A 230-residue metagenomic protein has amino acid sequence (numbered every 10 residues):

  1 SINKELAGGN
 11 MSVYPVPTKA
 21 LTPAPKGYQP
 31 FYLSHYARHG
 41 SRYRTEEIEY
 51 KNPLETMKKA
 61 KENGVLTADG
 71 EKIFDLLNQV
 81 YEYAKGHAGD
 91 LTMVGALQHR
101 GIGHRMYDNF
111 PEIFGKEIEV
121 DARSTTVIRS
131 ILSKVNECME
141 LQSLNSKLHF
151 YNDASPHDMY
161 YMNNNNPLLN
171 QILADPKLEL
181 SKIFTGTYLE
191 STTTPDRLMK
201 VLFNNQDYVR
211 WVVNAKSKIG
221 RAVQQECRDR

Functional and structural regions predicted by a protein language model:
S1-E119, V127-R230: Signature for phosphate-centric chemistry
